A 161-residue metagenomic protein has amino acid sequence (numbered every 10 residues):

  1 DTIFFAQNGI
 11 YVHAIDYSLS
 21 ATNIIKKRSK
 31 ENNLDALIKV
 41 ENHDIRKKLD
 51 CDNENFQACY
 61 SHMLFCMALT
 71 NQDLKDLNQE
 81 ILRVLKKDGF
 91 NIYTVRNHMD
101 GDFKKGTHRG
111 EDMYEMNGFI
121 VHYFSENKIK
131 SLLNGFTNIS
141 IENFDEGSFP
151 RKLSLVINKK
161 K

Functional and structural regions predicted by a protein language model:
D1-K48, K75-D76, V84, F90-K161: Class I (Rossmann-like) S-adenosyl-L-methionine-dependent methyltransferase catalytic domain, capturing the SAM-binding
R46-C59: A short acidic, Gly/Pro-enriched loop at the edge of an enzyme's catalytic core that lines a small-molecule cofactor
N55, D88-G89: Surface-exposed loop/turn positions
H62-F65: Residues lining the SAM
M67-A68, D100: Short glycine-rich, flexible loops that bind phosphorylated cofactors or substrates
A68-E80: A short, conserved alpha-helix within the catalytic core of class I
